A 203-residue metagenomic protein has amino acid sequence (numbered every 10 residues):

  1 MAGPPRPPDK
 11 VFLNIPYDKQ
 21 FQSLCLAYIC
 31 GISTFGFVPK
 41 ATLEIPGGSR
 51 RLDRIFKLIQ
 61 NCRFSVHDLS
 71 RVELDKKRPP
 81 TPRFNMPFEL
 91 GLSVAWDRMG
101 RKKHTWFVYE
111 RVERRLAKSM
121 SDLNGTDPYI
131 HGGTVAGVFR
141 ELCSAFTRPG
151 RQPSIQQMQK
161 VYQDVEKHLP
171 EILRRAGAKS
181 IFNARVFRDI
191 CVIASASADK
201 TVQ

Functional and structural regions predicted by a protein language model:
M1-C62, A178-Q203: Conserved N-terminal substructure of TIR/SEFIR domains
N14, T42, D68, Y109-E110: Conserved beta-strand segments of the P-loop GTPase G domain that flank and frequently precede/overlap
C30-S33, K57-Q60, G91, A95 (+1 more regions): Surface-exposed alpha-helical segments enriched in charged/polar residues
P39, S65-V66, G100, W106: Hydrophobic beta-strand scaffold residues
E44-E89, M99: TIR-domain catalytic/interaction hotspot
K76-A145: Cross-kingdom TIR/SEFIR domain
A117-T201: C-terminal interaction surface of TIR/SEFIR-family domains
